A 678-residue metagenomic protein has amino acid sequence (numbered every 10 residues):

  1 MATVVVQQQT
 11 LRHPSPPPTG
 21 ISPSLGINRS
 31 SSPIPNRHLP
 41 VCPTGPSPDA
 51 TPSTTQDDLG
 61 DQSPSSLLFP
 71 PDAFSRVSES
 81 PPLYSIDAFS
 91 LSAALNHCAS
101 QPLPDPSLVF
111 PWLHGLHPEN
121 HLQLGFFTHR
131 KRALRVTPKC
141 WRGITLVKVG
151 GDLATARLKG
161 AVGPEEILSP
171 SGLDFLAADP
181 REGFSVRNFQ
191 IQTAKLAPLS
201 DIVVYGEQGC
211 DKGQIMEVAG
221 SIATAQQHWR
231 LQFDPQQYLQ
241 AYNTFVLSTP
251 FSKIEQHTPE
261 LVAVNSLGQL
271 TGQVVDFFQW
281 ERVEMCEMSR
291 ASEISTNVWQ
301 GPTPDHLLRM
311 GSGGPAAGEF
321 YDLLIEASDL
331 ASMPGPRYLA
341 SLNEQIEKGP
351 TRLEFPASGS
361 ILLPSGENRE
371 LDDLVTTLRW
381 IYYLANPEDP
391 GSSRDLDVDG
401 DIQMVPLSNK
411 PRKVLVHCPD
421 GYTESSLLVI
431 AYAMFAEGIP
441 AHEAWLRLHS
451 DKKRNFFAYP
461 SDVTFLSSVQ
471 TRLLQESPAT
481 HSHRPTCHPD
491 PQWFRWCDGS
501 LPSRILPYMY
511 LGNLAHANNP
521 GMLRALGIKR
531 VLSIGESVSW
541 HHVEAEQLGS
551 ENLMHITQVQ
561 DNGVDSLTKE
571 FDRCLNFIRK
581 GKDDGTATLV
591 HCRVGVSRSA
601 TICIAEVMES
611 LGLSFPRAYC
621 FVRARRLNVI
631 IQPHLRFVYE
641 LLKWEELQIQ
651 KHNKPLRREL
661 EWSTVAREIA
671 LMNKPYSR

Functional and structural regions predicted by a protein language model:
M1-K413, H417-D420, L428-K529, S533 (+4 more regions): Non-catalytic regulatory/accessory regions that flank a structured catalytic core
R412-E424, I578-K580, G585-R598: C-terminal, well-structured subdomains that either form a transmembrane helix-short loop-helix hairpin in multi-pass
S426-E437, S599-E609: Short, small-residue alpha-helix embedded
G563: Short phosphate-coordinating micro-motif centered on Lys-Gly-acidic
F615: Nuclease catalytic cores that cleave nucleic-acid phosphodiester bonds, predominantly acidic two-metal-ion
R626: C-terminal anion-handling pockets and recognition modules
